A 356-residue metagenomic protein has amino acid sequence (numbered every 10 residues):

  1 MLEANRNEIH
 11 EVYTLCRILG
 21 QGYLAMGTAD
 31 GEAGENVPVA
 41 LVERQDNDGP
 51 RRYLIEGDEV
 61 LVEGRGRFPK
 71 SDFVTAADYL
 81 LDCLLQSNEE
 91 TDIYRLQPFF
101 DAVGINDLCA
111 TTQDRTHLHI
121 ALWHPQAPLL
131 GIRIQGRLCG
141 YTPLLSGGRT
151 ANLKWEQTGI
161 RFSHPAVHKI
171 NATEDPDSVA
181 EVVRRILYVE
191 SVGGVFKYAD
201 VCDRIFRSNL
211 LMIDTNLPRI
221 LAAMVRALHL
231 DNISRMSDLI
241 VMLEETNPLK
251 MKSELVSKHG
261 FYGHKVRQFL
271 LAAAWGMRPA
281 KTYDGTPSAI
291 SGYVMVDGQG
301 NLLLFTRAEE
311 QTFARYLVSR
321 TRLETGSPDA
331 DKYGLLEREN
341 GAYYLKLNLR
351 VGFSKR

Functional and structural regions predicted by a protein language model:
M1, F73, L80, L96 (+4 more regions): Extended hydrophobic/Leu-rich segments
M1, R6, E11, L85-Q126: Short linear interaction motifs
E3-A4, C16-V103: An N-terminal, globular interaction/scaffold subdomain
I18, L118-L122, P128-R137: Conserved catalytic cores of phosphodiester-cleaving nucleases, focusing on short active-site segments
L24, Q126, R137-Y141: Short loop/turn segments at secondary-structure transitions that flank enzyme active sites
D101-G104, G140-I290: Acidic, metal/cofactor-coordinating or nucleic-acid-engaging core segments within structured domains
E245-R356: Extended, amphipathic alpha-helical scaffolds
